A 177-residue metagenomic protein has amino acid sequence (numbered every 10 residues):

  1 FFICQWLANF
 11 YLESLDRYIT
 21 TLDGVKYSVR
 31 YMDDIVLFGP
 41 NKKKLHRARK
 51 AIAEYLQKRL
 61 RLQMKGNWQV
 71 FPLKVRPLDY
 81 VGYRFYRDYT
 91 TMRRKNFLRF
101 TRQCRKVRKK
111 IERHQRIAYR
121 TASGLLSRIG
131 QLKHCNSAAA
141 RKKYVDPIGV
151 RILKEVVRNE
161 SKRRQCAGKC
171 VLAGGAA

Functional and structural regions predicted by a protein language model:
F1-A177: Non-catalytic terminal/accessory segments
